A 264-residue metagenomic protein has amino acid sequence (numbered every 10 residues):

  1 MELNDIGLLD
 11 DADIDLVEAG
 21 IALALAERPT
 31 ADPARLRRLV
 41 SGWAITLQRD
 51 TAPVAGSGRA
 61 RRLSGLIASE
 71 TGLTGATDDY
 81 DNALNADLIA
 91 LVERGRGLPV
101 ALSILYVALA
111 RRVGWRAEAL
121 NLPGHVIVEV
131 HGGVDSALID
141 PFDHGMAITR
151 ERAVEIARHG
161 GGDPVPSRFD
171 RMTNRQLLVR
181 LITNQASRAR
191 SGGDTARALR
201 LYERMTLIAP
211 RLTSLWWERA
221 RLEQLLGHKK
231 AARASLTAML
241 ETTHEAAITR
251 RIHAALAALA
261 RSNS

Functional and structural regions predicted by a protein language model:
M1-S264: A structural boundary/capping signal
